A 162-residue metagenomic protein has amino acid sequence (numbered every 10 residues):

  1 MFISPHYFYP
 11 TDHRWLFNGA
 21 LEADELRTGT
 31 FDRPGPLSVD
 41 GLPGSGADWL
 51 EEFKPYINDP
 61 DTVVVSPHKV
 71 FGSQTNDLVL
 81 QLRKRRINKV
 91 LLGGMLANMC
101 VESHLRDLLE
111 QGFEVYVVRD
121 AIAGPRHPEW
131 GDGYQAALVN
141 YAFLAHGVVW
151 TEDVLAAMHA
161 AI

Functional and structural regions predicted by a protein language model:
M1-Y9: Von Willebrand factor
F8-I162: Active-site-adjacent betaalpha module
